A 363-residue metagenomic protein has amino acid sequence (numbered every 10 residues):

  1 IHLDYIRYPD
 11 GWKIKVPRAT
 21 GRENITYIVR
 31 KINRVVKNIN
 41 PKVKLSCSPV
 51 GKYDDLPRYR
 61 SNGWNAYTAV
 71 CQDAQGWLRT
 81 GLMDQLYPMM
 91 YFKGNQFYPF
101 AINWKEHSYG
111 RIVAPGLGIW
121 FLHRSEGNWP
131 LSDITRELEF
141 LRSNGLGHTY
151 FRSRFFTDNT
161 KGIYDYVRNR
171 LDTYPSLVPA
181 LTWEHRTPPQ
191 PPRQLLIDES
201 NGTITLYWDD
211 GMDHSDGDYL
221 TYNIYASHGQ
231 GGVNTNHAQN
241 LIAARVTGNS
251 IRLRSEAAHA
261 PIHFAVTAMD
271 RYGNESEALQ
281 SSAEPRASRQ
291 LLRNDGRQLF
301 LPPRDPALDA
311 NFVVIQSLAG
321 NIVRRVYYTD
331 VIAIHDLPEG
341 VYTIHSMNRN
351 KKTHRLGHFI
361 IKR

Functional and structural regions predicted by a protein language model:
K15-Y59, W64-S125: Glycoside hydrolase catalytic-domain groove-lining segments
A74-Q75, R79-F97, R111-E184: Substrate-binding cleft of secreted/luminal carbohydrate-active enzymes
D165-G217, Y272-R286: Pro/Thr/Ser/Gly-rich low-complexity, intrinsically disordered linker/stalk tracts
T205-Y207, E284-V314, V331-D336: Glycine-centered coil/turn sites that cap beta-strands in beta-rich domains
D218-H259: Recognizes extended acidic, P/S/T-rich segments that occur within or adjacent to Ig-like beta-sandwich modules
L253-E275: Beta-strand-rich modules
A283-R289, R297-R304, E339-R363: C-terminal tail/sorting-segment detector
I315-V323, Y342: Short, glycine-anchored, charge-dense loop/turn motifs used at functional sites
